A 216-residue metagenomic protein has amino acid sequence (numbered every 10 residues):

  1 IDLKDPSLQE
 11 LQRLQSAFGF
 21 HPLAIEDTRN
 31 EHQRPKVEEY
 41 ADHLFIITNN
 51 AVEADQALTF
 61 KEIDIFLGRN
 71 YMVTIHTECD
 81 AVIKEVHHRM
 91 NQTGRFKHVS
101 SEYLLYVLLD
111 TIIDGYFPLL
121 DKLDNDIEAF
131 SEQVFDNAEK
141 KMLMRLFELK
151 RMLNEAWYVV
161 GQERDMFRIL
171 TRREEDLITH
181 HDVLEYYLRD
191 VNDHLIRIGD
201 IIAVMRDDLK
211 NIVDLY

Functional and structural regions predicted by a protein language model:
I1-V99, D121, D126, Q162 (+1 more regions): Helix-boundary and N-terminal cytosolic regulatory elements
P6-Q9, S100, L104, K141 (+1 more regions): A generic structural signal for residues located within well-ordered alpha-helices of large catalytic or ligand-binding
P6-S7, G115, M152: Residue-level preference for nonpolar/small residues embedded in alpha-helices
F18-F20, F117, F135: Aromatic-residue hotspot detector
P22-A24, N50-E53, T59, L105-Y106 (+3 more regions): Intrinsically disordered, low-complexity segments enriched in polar/charged residues with Gly/Pro, especially when
N70, I112, L120-D121, E128-Y216: Membrane-associated alpha-helical segments
R95-E102, E132-N137: Short, charge-rich amphipathic alpha-helices with coiled-coil/heptad character
V99-I127: Well-ordered alpha/beta subsegment
